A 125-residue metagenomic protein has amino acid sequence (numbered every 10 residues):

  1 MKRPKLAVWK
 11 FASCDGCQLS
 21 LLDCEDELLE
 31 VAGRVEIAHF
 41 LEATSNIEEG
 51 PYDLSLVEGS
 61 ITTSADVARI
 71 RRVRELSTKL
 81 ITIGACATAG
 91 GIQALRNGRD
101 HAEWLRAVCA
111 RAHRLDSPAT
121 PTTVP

Functional and structural regions predicted by a protein language model:
M1-P125: Iron-sulfur-associated redox domains of electron-transfer enzymes in respiratory and anaerobic energy metabolism
